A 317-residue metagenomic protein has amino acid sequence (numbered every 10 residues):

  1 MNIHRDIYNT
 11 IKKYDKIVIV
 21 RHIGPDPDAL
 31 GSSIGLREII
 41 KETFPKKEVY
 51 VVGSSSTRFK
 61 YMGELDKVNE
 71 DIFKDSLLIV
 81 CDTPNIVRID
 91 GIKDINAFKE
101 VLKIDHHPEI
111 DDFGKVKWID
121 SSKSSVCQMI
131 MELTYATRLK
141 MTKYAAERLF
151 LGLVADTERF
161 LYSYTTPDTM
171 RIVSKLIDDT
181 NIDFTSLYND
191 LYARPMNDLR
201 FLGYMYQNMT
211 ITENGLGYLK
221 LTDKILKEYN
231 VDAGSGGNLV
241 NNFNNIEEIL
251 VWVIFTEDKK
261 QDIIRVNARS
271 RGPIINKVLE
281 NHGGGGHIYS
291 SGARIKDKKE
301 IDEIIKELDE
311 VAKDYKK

Functional and structural regions predicted by a protein language model:
N2-D6, D82-P84, T134-A136: Short, motif-level signal for alpha-helix interfacial/capping segments enriched in acidic residues and aromatics/proline
N2-I23, P27, G31-K60, N69-L77 (+1 more regions): Hydrophobic helix-and-loop "lid/oligomerization" segment in the mid-to-C-terminal part of catalytic domains
G35-R37, I95-F98, I119-D120, R171: Glycine-rich, phosphate-binding/catalytic loops in enzymes
V51, V80, K103, W118-D120 (+1 more regions): Structural signal for conserved beta-strand scaffold positions within catalytic alpha/beta enzyme cores
Y61-V116: Active-site cofactor/cluster-binding pocket
N69, D90-K93, K117-D120, R138-K140 (+2 more regions): A generic local secondary-structure boundary/capping motif
D71-I72, K93-N96, I110-D111, M141-K143 (+3 more regions): Solvent-exposed alpha-helices and their adjacent loops that cap or buttress functional pockets in soluble metabolic
H107-S174: Short alpha-helices
